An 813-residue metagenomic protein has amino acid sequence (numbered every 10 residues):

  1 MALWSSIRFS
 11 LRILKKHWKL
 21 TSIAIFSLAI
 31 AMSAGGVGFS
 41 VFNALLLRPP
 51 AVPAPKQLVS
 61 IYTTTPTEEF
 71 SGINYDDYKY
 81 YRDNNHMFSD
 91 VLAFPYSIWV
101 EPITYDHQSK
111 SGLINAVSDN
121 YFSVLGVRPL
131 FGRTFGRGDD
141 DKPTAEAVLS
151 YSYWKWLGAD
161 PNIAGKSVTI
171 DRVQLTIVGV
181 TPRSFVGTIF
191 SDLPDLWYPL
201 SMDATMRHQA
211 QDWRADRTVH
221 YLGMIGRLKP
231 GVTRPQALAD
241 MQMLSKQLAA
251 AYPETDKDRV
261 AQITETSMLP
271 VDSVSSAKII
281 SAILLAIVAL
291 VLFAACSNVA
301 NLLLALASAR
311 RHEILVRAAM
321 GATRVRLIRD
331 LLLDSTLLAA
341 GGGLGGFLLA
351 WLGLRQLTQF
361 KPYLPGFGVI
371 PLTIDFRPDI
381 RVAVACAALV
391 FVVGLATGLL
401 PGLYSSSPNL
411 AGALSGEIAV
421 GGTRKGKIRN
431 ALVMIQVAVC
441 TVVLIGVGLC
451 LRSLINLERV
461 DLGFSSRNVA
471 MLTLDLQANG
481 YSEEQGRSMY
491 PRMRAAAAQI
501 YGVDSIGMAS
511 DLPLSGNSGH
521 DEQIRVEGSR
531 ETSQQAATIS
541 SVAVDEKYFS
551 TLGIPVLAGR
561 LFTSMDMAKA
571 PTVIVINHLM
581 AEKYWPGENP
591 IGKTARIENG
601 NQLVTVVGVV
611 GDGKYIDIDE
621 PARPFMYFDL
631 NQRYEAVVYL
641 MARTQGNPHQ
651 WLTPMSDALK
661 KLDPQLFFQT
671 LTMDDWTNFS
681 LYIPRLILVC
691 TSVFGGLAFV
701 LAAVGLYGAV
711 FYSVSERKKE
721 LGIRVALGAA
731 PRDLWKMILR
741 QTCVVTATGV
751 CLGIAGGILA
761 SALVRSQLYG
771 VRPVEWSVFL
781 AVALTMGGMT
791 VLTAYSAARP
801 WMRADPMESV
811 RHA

Functional and structural regions predicted by a protein language model:
M1-I23, V52-P53, T64, Q108 (+12 more regions): Membrane-helix entry/capping segments
M1-S22, L269-S273, L302-R329, L333 (+3 more regions): Alpha-helical transmembrane segments of integral membrane proteins
H17-L45, A294-S297, A339-L344, R429-S453 (+3 more regions): Short, strongly hydrophobic transmembrane alpha-helices
G38-V41, Q262, A300, T336-L410 (+2 more regions): Small-residue-rich transmembrane alpha-helices
F42, P49-W99, V219-I225, L457 (+1 more regions): Membrane-proximal extracellular/periplasmic loop immediately following the first transmembrane helix
W99-V100, I114-F135, A145-A282, R355-K361 (+4 more regions): Mid-to-C-terminal secondary-structure elements that act as membrane-proximal/extracytoplasmic interface segments
A286-L315, L327, F391-L403, G448 (+2 more regions): A hydrophobic alpha-helix feature that marks transmembrane segments and, especially, their cytosolic C-terminal ends
A295-A339, N409, G705-T746, V750 (+1 more regions): Interfacial "coupling" helices/loops that link adjacent transmembrane helices in transporter permeases
